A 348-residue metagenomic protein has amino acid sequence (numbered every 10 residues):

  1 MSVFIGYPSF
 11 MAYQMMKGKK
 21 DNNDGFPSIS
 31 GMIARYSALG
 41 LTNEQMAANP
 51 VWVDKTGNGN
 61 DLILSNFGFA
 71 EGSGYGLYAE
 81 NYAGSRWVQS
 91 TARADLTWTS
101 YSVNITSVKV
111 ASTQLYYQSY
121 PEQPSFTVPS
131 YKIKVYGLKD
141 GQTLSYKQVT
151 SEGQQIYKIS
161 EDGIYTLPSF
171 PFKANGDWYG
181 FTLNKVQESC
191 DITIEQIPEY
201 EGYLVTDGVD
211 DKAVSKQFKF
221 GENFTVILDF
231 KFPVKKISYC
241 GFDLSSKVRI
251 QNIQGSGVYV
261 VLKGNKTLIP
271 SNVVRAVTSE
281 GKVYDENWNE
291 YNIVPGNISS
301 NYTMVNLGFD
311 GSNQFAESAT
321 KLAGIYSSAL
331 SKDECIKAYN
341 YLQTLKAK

Functional and structural regions predicted by a protein language model:
M1-T106, G137-E161, T166-F218, E222-N223 (+3 more regions): Extracytoplasmic low-complexity segments
F26-G31, Y120-Y131, S215-D229, P233 (+3 more regions): Extracellular/lumenal carbohydrate-interaction signature centered on repeated Trp-anchored short motifs
R35-S37, K132-Y136, T182, Y203-V205 (+6 more regions): Residues within well-ordered beta-strands of beta-sheet-rich folds
V108-T113, Y117-D140: A short beta-strand element within beta-rich, extracytoplasmic domains of secreted/secretory-pathway proteins
E152-K158, Q254-V277, N289: Short, aromatic/His-centered strand-loop micro-motif at the edge of beta-sheets
F232, I237-K263: Glycan-recognition/cleft segments
Y284-V305: Short, solvent-exposed beta-strand-to-loop segments that form ligand-recognition rims of beta-rich domains
S299-K321, L330: Extracellular glycan-interaction patches encoded by glycine-rich segments
